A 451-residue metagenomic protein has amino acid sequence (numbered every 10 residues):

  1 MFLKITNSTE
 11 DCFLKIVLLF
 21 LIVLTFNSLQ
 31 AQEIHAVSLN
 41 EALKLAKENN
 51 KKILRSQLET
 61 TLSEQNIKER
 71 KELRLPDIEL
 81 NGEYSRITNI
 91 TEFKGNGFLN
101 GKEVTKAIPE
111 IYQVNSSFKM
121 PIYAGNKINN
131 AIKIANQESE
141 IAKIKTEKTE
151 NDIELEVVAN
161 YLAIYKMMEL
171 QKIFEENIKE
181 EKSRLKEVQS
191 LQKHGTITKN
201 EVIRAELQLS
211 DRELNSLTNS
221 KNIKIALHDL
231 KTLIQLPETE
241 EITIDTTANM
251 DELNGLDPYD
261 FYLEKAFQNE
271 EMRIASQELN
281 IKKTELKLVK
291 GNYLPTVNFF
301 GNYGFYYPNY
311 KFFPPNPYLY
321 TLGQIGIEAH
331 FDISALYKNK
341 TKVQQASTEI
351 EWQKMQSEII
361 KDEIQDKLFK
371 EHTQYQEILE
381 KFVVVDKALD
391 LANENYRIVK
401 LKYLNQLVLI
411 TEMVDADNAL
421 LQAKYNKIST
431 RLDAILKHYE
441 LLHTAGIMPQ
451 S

Functional and structural regions predicted by a protein language model:
M1-L39, L43, N50, P449-S451: Bacterial Sec-dependent N-terminal signal peptides
A31-E79, E83, N89, E238 (+4 more regions): Bacterial Sec-pathway N-terminal export signals of envelope proteins
E33-I34, N81-M120, T246-G255, K287 (+3 more regions): Small/polar, glycine/serine/threonine/aspartate-rich low-complexity segments that form flexible
V37, E41, Q65, D152-E264 (+3 more regions): Periplasmic alpha-helical coiled-coil/stalk elements that build and connect Gram-negative outer-membrane
K44-L54, T61-P76, I108, N115-K133 (+6 more regions): A glycine-/polar-enriched beta->alpha junction
R55-R70, T149, I153-K172, A226 (+3 more regions): Amphipathic alpha-helical coiled-coil segments
L227-P237, K437-Q450: Long amphipathic alpha-helical coiled-coil segments
